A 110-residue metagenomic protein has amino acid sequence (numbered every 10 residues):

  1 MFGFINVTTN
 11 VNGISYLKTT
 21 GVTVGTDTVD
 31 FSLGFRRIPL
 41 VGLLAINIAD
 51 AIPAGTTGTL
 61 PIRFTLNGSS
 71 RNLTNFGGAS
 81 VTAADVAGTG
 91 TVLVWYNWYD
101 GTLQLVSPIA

Functional and structural regions predicted by a protein language model:
M1-Y16, P108-A110: Short, intrinsically disordered N-terminal pre-domain segments
F2-F4, F31, F35, F64 (+2 more regions): Phenylalanine-focused residue identity feature
V7-T9, V24, N72, T82: Intrinsic disorder/low-complexity signature
N10-L40, D50-T57: Surface-exposed ligand/attachment interfaces on beta-rich extracellular proteins
P39-L44, G90: Glycine-centered loop/turn motifs
A45-A49: Short edge beta-strand/loop segments characteristic of extracellular beta-sandwich folds
D50-A110: Acidic, glycine/polar-enriched metal-coordinating patches/loops that mediate binding to polyanionic ligands
